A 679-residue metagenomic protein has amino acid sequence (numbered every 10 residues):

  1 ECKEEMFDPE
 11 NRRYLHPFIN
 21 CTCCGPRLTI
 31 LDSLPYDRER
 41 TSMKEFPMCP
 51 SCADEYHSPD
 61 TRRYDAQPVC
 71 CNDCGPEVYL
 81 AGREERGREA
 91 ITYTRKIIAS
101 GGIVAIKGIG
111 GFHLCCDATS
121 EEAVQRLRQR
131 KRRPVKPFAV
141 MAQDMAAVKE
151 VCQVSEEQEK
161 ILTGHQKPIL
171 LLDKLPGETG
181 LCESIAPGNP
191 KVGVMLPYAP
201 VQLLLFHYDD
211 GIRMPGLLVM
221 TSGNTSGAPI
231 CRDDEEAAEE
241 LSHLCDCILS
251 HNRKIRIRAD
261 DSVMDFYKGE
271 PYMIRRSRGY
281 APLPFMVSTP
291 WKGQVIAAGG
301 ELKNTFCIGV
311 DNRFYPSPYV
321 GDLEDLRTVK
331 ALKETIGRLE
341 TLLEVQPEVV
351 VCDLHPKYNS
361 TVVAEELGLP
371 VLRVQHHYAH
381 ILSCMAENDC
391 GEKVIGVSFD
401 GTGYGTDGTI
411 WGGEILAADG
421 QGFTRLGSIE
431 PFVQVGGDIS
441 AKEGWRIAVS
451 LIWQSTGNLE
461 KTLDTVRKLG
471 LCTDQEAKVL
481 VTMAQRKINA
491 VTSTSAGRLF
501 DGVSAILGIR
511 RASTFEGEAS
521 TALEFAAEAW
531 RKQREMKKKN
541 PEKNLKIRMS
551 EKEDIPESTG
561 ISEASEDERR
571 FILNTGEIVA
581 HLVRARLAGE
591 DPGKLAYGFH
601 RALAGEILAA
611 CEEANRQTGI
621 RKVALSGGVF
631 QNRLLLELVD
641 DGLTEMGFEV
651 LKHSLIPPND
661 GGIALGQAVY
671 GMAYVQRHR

Functional and structural regions predicted by a protein language model:
E1-V351, H355-L367: Active-site-adjacent structural elements in enzyme catalytic cores
P68, G75-E77, G300-R338, S450-I620 (+1 more regions): A contiguous, well-structured pocket-lining segment that forms one wall/lid of small-molecule binding clefts in soluble
I103-A118, L217-P229, D400-I410, K487-R510 (+1 more regions): Conserved phosphate/anionic-ligand binding catalytic regions in large, soluble enzymes, centered on
A118-R128, D233-E240, E366-L372, E387-G391 (+3 more regions): A glycine- and small-aliphatic-rich helix-loop capping segment at beta-alpha/alpha-beta transitions that lines
D261-F285, K393-W453, A477-E528: Glycine-rich phosphate-binding loop of actin/hexokinase-like ATP-binding domains
V295-A297, V351, V394-S398, S493 (+1 more regions): Short glycine-aspartate micro-motif
D353, G368-H380, R621-A624, R633 (+1 more regions): Conserved phosphate-binding/catalytic loops in two-lobed NTP-binding clefts
H377-F399, G403-G405, G444-S450, R601 (+1 more regions): Glycine-rich phosphate-binding/hydrolytic loop that grips phosphoryl groups
